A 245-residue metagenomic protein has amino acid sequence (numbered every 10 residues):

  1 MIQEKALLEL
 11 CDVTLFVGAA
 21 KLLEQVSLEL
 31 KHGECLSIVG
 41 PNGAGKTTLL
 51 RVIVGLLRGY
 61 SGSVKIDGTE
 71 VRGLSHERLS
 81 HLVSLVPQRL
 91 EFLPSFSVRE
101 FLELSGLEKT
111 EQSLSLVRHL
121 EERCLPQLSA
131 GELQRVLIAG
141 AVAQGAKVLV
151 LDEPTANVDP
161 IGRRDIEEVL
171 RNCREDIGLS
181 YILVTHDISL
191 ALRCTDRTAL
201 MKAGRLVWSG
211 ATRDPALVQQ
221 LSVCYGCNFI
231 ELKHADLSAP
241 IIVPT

Functional and structural regions predicted by a protein language model:
V39-P41: The feature captures the beta-strand-to-loop junction immediately N-terminal to the Walker
V54: Helix-to-loop junction immediately C-terminal to a conserved catalytic motif
G62-E70, L79: Conserved ABC transporter NBD signature motif
C124-L128, E132: Conserved ABC ATPase signature
L149-E153: Catalytic Walker B motif of ABC-type/P-loop ATPase nucleotide-binding domains
T185-H186: H-loop/switch region of ABC-family ATPase nucleotide-binding domains
C224-T245: ABC ATPase nucleotide-binding domains
